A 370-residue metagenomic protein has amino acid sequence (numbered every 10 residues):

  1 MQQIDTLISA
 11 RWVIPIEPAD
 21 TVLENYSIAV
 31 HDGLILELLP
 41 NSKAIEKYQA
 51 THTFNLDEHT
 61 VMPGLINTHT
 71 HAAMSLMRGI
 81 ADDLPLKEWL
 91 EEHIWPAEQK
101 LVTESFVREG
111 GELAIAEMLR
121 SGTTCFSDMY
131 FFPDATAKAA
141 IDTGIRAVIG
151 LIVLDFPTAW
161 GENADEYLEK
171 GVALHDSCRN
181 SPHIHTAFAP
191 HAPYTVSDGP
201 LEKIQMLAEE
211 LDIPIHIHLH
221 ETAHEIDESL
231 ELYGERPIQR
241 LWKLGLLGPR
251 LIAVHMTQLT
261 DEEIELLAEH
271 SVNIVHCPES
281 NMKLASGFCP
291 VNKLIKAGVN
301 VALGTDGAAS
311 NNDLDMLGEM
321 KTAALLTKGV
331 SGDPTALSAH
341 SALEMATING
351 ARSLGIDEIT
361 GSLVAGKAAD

Functional and structural regions predicted by a protein language model:
M1-K47, H59: N-terminal metal-binding scaffold of metallo-dependent hydrolase/deaminase domains
Q3-A10, E46-W89, E112, L119-R120: Replace "His-x-His-based motif
D57, L84-F132, P190-P200: Divalent metal-binding segments
I66-A73, H216-H218, H255, D306: Histidine-centered divalent metal-coordination motifs
L76-E109, T143-D165, A223-R250, H270-N273 (+1 more regions): Active-site gating loops and adjacent loop-to-helix segments of metal-dependent hydrolytic enzymes
A135-T257, E262: Metal-coordinating catalytic core of metallo-dependent amide/deamination hydrolases
L241-R250, N292-A369: His/Asp/Glu-enriched, well-ordered alpha-helical/loop segment that forms or immediately abuts the divalent-metal
K283-A285: Helical hairpin unit composed of two closely spaced alpha helices linked by a short loop
